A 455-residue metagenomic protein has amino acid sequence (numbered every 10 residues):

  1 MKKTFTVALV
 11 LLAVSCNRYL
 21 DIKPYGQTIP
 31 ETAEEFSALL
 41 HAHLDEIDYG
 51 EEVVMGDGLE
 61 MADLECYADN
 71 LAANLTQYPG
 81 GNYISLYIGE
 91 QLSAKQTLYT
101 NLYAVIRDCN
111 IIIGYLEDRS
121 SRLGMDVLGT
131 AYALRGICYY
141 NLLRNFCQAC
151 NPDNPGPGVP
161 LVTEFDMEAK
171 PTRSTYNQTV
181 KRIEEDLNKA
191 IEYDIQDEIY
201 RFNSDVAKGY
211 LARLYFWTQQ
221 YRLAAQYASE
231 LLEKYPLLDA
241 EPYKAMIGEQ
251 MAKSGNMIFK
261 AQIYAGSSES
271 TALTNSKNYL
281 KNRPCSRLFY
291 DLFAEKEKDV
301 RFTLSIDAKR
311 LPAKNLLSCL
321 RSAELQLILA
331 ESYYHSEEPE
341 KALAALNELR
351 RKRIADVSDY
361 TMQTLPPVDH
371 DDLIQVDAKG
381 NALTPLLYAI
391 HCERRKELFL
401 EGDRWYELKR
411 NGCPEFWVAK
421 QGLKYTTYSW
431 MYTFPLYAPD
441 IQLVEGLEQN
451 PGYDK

Functional and structural regions predicted by a protein language model:
M1-P24: Bacterial Sec-dependent N-terminal signal peptides
C16-D63, A228, E297, L343 (+1 more regions): Membrane-proximal, proline-rich intrinsically disordered regions
V54, Q219, L223-E324, A355-D377 (+4 more regions): Hydrophobic-face positions in mid-chain alpha helices that act as interaction patches
L75-F146, S174-T175, K189-E198, P312-L317 (+3 more regions): Conserved, well-structured interaction surfaces
N145-E185: Short coil/linker segments at helix-helix boundaries
